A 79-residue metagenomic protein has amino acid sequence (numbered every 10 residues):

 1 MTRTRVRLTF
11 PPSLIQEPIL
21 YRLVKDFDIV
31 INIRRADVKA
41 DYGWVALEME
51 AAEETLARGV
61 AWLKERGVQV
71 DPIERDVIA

Functional and structural regions predicted by a protein language model:
M1-A79: Long, contiguous binding/interaction regions
